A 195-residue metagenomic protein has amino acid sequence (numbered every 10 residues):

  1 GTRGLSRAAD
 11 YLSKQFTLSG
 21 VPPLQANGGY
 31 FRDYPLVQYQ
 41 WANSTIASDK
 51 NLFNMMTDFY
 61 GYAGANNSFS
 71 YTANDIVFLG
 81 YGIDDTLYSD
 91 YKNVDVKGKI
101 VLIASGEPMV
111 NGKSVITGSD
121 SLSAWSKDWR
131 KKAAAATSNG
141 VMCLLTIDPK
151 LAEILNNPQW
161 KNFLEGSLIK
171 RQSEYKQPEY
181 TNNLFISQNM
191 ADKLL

Functional and structural regions predicted by a protein language model:
G1, D128, Y175-E179: Structured catalytic/translocation cores of nucleotide/phosphate-coupled proteins
G1-K113: Noncatalytic luminal/extracellular "stalk/propeptide" segments of secretory-pathway proteins
T2, L122, Y180-L184: Hydrophobic alpha-helical scaffolding
R3-L18, G29, D128-A135, G140 (+1 more regions): Extracytoplasmic/secreted proteins, especially bacterial periplasmic and envelope-associated proteins
Y34-N43, A152-N162, S187: BRCT (BRCA1 C-terminal) domain core and associated BRCT-interaction motifs
D49, N66-D75, D148-L155, M190-L195: Short secondary-structure transition/capping segments
D75-W160: A conserved hydrophobic secondary-structure block that centers on an alpha-helix together with its immediately flanking
S138, M142-A152, F163, I169-L195: Long, well-ordered, tryptophan-enriched scaffold segments
